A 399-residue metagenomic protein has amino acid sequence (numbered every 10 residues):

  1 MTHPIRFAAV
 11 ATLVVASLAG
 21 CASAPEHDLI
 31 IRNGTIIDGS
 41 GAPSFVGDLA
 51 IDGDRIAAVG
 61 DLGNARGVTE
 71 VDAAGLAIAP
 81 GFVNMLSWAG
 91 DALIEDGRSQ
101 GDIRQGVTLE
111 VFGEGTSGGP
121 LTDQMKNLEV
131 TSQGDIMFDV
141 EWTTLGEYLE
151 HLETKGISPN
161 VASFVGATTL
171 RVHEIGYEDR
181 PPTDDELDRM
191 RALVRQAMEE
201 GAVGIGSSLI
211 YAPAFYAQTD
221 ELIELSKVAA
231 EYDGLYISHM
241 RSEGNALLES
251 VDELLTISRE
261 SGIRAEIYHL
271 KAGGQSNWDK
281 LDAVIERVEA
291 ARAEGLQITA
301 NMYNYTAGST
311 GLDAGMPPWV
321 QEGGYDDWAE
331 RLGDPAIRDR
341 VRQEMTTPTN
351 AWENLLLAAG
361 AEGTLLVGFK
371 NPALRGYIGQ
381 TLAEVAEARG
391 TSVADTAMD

Functional and structural regions predicted by a protein language model:
M1-A9: Bacterial N-terminal signal peptides that target proteins for export
A19-G20: C-terminal motif of bacterial Sec signal peptides marking the signal peptidase cleavage site
S23-L29, I36-G81, D96: Histidine-rich, glycine-flanked metal-binding segment
G34, L49, D54, G75 (+7 more regions): Divalent metal-coordination and catalytic microenvironments
E70-T143: Metal-associated gating/positioning segment near the N- to mid-region
D91-R98, E186-Q196, S250: Short, acidic/polar
L149-L152, I157-N160, F164-D184, D188-Y211 (+4 more regions): Active-site neighborhoods of metal-dependent hydrolases
Q196-E253: Divalent metal-binding pocket/active-site signature
